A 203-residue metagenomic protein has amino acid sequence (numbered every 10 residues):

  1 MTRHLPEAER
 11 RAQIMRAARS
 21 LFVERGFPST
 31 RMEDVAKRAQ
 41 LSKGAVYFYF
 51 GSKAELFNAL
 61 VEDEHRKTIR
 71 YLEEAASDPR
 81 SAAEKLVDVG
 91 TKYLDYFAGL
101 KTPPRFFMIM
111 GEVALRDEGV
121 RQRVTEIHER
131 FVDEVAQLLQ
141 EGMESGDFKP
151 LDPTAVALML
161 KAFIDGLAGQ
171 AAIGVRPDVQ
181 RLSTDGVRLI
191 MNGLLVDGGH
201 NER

Functional and structural regions predicted by a protein language model:
M1-Q13, G51, E55, A59 (+7 more regions): Residues at secondary-structure transition points
T2, Q13, A17, L21-E55 (+1 more regions): Helix-turn-helix
T2, R105-M108, R121-T125, E129 (+2 more regions): Hydrophobic/aromatic-rich alpha-helical bundle segments in the mid-to-C-terminal region
R10, K53, L60, E64-T68 (+6 more regions): Hydrophobic/aromatic residues within well-ordered alpha-helical segments
A17, L21, K92, Y96 (+3 more regions): Amphipathic alpha-helical interface segments
E24-P28, P79, L100, S145: Short coil/turn segments at alpha/beta junctions that flank glycine-rich nucleotide-binding fingerprints
A59, D63, R70-T102, V156-L160 (+2 more regions): Hydrophobic alpha-helical connector segments
A75-A76, T91-A98, F107-R116, L189-L194: Helix-loop "lid/cap" segments that line or gate small-molecule binding pockets
